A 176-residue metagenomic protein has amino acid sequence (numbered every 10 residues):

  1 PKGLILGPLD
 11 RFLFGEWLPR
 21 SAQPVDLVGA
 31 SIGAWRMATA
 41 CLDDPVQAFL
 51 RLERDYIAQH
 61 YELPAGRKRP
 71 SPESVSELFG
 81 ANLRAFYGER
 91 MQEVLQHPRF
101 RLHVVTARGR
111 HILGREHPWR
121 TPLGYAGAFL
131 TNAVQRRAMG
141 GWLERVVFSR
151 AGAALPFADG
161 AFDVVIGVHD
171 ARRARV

Functional and structural regions predicted by a protein language model:
P1-D26, T39-V176: Patatin-like phospholipase
S31: Catalytic nucleophile serine of serine hydrolases, specifically the conserved "nucleophile elbow" pentapeptide
